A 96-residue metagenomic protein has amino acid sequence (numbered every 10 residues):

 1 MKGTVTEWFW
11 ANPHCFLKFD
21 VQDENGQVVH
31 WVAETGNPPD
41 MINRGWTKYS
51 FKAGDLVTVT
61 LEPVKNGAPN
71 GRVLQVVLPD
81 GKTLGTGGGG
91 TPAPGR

Functional and structural regions predicted by a protein language model:
M1, C15-L17, V29-W31, D55 (+1 more regions): Envelope-exposed proteins and targeting segments
M1-P13: Structural detector for short beta-strands of small beta-barrel domains
A11-Q22: Short aromatic-glycine-enriched beta-strand elements
H30, D40, G88-G89: Mature catalytic domains of secreted/periplasmic carbohydrate-active enzymes
E34-N43: Short, structured beta-strand/loop micro-motifs enriched in basic residues and often containing a Trp
I42-V59: Short nucleic-acid-contacting surface segments enriched for D/E, G, S/T with interspersed K/R
V64-G88: OB-fold/S1-family single-stranded nucleic acid-binding modules
T91-R96: Glycine- and charge-enriched low-complexity intrinsically disordered segments
